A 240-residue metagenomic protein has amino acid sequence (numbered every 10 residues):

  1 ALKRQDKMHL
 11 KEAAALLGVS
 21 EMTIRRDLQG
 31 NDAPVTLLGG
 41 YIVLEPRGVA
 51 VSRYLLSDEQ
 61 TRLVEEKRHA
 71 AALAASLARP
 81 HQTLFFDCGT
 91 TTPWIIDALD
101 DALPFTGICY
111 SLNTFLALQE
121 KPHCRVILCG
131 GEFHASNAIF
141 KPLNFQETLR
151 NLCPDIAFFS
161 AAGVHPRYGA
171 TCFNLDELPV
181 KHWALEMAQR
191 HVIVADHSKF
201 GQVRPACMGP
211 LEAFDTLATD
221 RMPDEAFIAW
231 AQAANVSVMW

Functional and structural regions predicted by a protein language model:
K3-K11, A15-L17, E21-F85, D97-A102 (+1 more regions): HTH-adjacent hinge/linker in prokaryotic transcriptional regulators
K7-E12, G18-V19, T23, A33-P34 (+1 more regions): Conserved phosphate- and dinucleotide-binding cores of soluble alpha/beta proteins, encompassing both enzyme active
V64-K67, I108, A138, F173-N174: A conditional alpha-helix N-cap/helix-loop micro-motif detector
D87-C88, D196: Short His-Asn-centered micro-motif
T90-P93: Gly/Ser/Thr-rich loops at beta-strand to alpha-helix junctions that form or flank small-molecule/cofactor-binding
A102-P104, I108, L112: Short, small-residue-rich packing micro-motifs
